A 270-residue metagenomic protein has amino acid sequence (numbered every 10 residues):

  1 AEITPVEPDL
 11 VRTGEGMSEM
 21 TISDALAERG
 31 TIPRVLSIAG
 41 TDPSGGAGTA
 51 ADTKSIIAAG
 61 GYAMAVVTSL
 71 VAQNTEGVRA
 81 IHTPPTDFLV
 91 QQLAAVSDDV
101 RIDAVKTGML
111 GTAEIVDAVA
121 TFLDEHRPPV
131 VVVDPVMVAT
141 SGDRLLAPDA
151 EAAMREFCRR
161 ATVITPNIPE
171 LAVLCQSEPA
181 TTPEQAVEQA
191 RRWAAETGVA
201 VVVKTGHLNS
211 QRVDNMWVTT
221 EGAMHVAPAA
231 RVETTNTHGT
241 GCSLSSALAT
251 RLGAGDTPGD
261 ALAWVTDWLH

Functional and structural regions predicted by a protein language model:
E2-T13: Extreme N-terminal basic, low-complexity initiation segments that serve as generic localization/processing leaders
I22-S37, T49, T53-T140: Conserved N-terminal subdomain of the carbohydrate kinase-like
I38-S44, M224-G239: Short pre-catalytic strand/loop immediately N-terminal to key active-site residues, enriched for Gly-Thr
A50, S55, A172-V173, T234-P258 (+1 more regions): Short, small-residue alpha-helix embedded
A59-M64, M224-H225, R251-T266: Phosphate-handling active-site elements
P148-M224, E233: Conserved phosphate/ATP/ADP-binding segment of small-molecule kinases
A186-A194, T257-H270: Short, well-structured alpha-helical segments that form the helix of a local strand-helix-strand
